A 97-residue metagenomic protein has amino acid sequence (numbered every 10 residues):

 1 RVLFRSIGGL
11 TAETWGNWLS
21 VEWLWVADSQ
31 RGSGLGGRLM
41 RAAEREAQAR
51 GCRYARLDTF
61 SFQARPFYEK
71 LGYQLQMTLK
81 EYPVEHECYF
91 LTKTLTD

Functional and structural regions predicted by a protein language model:
V2-L3: Short, small-residue-biased leader/transition segments that mark boundaries at the very start of proteins
I7-G8, M77: A structural microfeature
L10-L19, L24: A conserved beta-strand-loop-helix scaffold within acyl/acetyltransferase catalytic domains
L24-G32: A short, internal acetyl-CoA/4′-phosphopantetheine-binding micro-motif in the GNAT/acyltransferase core
G32-R45, K70: Conserved acetyl-CoA-binding loop-helix of GNAT-fold acetyltransferases
G36, M40, S61-A64, E81-E87: Short glycine/proline-centered loop/turn elements that form peptide/ligand docking sites
E46-F60: Conserved GNAT acetyl-CoA-binding A-motif
R56-D58, Q74-F90: Conserved catalytic-core motifs of GNAT/GCN5-like acyltransferases
